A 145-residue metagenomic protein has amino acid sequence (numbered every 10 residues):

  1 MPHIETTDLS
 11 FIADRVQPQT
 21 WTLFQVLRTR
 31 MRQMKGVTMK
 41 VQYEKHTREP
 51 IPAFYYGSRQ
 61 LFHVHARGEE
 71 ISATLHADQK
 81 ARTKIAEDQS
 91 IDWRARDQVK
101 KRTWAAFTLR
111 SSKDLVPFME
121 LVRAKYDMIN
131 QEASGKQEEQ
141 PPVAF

Functional and structural regions predicted by a protein language model:
M1-F145: Charge-dense, helix-prone N-terminal extensions
